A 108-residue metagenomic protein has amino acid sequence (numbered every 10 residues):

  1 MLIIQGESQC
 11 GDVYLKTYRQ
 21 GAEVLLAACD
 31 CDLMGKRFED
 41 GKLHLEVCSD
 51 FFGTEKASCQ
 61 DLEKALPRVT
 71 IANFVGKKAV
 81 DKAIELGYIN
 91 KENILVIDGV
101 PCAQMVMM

Functional and structural regions predicted by a protein language model:
L2-E63, P67, M107: Conserved mixed alpha/beta catalytic, RNA-binding, or beta-rich assembly cores of soluble enzyme, regulatory
I71-M108: Short, compact, well-ordered microdomains
